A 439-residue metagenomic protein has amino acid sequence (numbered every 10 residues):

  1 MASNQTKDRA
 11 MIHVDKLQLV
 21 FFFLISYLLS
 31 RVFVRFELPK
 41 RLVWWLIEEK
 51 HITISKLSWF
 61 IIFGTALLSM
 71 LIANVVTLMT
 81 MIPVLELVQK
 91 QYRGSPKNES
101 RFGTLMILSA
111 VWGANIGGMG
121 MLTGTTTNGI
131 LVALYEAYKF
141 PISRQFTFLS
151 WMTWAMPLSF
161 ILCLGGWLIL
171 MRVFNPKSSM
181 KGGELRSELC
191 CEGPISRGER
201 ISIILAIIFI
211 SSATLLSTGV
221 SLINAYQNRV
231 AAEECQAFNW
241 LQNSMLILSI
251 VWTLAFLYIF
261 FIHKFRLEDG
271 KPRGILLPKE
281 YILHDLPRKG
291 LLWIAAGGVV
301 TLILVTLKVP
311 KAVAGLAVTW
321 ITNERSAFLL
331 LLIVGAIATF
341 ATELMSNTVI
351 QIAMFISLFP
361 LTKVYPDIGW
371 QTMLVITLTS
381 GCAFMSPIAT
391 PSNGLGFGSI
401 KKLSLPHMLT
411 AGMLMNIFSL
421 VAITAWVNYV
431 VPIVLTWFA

Functional and structural regions predicted by a protein language model:
M1-R31, Y138, S150-G315, T319 (+2 more regions): Hydrophobic transmembrane alpha-helices of multi-pass small-molecule transporters
N4-K97, P272-R273, L283-Y365: Membrane-embedded alpha-helical segments and adjacent helix-loop junctions characteristic of multi-pass solute
L17, H51, S55, S100-I107 (+7 more regions): Membrane-interface helix-boundary signature
F23, I54-L67, S95-G117, R144-W151 (+2 more regions): Alpha-helical transmembrane segments of multi-pass membrane proteins
Y27, L67-I82, T104-S143, L158 (+4 more regions): Alpha-helical transmembrane segments and, especially, the helix-loop junctions at the ends of these helices
Y92-T104, R144, V173-E192, F265-P278 (+2 more regions): Alpha-helical transmembrane segments
G94, F140, M152-S159, K289-V305 (+2 more regions): C-terminal transmembrane helix pair
S109-M119, S196-E199, K401-K402, H407-T410 (+1 more regions): Multi-pass ion-transport membrane proteins
